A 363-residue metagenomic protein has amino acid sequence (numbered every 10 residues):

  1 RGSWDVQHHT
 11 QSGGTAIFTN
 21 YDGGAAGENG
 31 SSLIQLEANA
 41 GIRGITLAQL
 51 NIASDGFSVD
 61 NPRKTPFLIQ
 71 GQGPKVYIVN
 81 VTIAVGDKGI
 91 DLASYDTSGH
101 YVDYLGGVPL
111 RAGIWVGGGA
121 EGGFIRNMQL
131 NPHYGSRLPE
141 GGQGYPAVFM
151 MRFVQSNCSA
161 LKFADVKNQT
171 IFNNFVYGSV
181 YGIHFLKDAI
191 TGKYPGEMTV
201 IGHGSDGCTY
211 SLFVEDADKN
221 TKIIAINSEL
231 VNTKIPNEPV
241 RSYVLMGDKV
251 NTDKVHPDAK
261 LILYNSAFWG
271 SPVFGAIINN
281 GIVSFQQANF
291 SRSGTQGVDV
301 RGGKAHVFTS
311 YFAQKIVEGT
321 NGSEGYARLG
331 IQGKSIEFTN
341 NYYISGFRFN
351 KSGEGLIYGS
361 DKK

Functional and structural regions predicted by a protein language model:
R1-G44, A48-V76, K88-Y95, V116: Extracellular beta-strand-rich solenoid/capping regions of secreted or surface-exposed proteins that bind or remodel
S3, L33, N39-G44, K75 (+25 more regions): Detector for repetitive beta-architecture
H9-T10, D22-S31, N51-V59, G86-A93 (+11 more regions): Short glycine/acidic-rich loop motifs that flank beta-strands on beta-rich extracellular proteins
H9-T10, I190-P195, N220, D253-H256: Short, solvent-exposed loop/turn segments that connect beta-strands within catalytic domains and beta-strand-rich
N20, Q35-E37, A48-A53, Q70-Q72 (+19 more regions): A structural detector for beta-sheet-dominated domains
N61-K64, S179-H203: C-terminal/domain-terminus segments
D248-P257, I262: Extracellular and organelle-lumenal recognition/adhesion modules and their flexible linkers in secreted
R292, G297-V298, K304-K363: Leucine-rich solenoid repeat scaffolds
